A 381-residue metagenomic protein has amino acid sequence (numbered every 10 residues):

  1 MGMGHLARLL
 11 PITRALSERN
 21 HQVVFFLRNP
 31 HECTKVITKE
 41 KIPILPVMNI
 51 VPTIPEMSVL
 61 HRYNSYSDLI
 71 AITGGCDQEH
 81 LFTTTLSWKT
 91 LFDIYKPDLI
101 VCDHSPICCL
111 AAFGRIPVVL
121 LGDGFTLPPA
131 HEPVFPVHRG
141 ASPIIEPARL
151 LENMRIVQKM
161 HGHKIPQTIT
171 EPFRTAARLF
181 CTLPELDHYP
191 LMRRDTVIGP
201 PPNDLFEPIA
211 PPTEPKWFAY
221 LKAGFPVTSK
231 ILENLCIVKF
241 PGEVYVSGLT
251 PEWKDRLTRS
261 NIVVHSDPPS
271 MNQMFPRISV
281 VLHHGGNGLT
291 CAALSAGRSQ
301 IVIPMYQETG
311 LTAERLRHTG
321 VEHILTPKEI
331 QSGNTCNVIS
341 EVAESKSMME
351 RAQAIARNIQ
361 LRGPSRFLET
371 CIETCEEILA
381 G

Functional and structural regions predicted by a protein language model:
M1-V101, C108-A111, I116, F125 (+6 more regions): Glycosyltransferase specificity loop/lid
T13, P190-V280: Donor-nucleotide binding loops and adjacent catalytic segments primarily of GT-B fold Leloir glycosyltransferases
F26, V47, L121-G124, C181 (+3 more regions): Generic beta-sheet signal
L27-C33, D103-I107, C181-D187, V246-W253: Short, polar loop motifs at secondary-structure junctions
W88, M154, T168, I231 (+1 more regions): Acidic, amphipathic alpha-helical patches
S105, L183, K222, G286 (+1 more regions): Short glycine-/small-residue-rich Rossmann-like dinucleotide-binding loops
R115-P117, F240, R298: A short helix->loop->beta-strand "cap" motif at the edges of active sites that frequently abuts
P117-D195: Active-site-proximal region of nucleotide-activated glycan assembly enzymes, centered on histidine/acidic-rich loops
